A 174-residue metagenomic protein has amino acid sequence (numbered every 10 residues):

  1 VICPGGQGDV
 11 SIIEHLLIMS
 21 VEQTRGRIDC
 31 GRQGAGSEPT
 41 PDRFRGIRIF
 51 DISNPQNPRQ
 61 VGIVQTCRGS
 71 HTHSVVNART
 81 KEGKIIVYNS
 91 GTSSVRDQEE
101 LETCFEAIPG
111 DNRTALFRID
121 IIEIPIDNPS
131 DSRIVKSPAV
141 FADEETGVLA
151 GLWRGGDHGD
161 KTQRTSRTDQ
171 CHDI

Functional and structural regions predicted by a protein language model:
V1-I174: Feature marking well-ordered beta-strand scaffolds used for ligand recognition
